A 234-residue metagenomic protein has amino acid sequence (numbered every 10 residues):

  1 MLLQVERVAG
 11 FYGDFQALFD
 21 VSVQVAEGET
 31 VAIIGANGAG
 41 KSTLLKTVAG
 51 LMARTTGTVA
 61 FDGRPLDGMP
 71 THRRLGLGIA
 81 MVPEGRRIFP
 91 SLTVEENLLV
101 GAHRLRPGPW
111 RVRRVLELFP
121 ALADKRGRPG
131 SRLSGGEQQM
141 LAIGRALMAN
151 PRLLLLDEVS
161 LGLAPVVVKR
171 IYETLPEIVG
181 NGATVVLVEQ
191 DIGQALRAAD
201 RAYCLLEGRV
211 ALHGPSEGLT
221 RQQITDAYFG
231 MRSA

Functional and structural regions predicted by a protein language model:
G13, M69, V94-W110, L118-A123 (+2 more regions): ABC-type ATPase nucleotide-binding domains, specifically the catalytic core motifs of the NBD
I34-A36: The feature captures the beta-strand-to-loop junction immediately N-terminal to the Walker
A49: Helix-to-loop junction immediately C-terminal to a conserved catalytic motif
G57-L66, L77, W110-R111, E117 (+1 more regions): Conserved ABC transporter NBD signature motif
P129-L133, E137: Conserved ABC ATPase signature
A146-L147: ABC ATPase C-loop
N150: Conserved catalytic motifs of ABC-family nucleotide-binding domains
